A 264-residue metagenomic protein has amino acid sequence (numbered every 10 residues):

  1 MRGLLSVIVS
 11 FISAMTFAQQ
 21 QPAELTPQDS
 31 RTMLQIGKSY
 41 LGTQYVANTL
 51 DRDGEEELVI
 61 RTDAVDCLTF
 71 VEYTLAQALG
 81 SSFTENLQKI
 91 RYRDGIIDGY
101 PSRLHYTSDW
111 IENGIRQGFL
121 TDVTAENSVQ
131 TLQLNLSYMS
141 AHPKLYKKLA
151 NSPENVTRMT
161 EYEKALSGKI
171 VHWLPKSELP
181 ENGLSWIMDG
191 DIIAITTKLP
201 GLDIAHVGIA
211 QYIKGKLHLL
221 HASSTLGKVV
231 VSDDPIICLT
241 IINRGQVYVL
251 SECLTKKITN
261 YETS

Functional and structural regions predicted by a protein language model:
M1-L4: Positively charged n-region of N-terminal signal peptides that target proteins for export
S6-A14: Bacterial N-terminal signal peptides
Q19-K164, V171: N-terminal capping segments
V171-G183, T197: Short alpha-helix capping/helix-loop boundary micro-motifs
W186-I187: Short, well-ordered loop/turn sites that connect or cap secondary structure elements
I193-L254, T263: C-terminal soluble interaction/assembly domains
K256-I258: A short acidic, often aromatic-flanked loop/helix-cap motif at beta-alpha or helix-coil junctions that lines enzyme
